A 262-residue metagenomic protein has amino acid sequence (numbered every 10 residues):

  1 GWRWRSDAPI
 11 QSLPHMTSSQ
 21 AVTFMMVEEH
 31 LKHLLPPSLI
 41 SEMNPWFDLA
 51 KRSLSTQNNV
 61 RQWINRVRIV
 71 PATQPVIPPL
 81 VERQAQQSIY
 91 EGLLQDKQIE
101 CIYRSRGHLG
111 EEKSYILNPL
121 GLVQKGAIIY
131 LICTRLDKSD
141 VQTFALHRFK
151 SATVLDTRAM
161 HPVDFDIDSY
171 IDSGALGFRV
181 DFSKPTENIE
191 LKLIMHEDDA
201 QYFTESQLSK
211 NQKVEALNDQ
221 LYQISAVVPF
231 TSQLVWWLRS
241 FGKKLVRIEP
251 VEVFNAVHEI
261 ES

Functional and structural regions predicted by a protein language model:
G1, Q98, I128, N218-S225: A generic structural signal for beta-strand entry/edge sites
G1-D7: Minor-groove-contacting beta-hairpin "wing" of winged helix-turn-helix DNA-binding domains
A8-M16, L221-V227: A ubiquitous short alpha-helical element
S12-R104: Bulky hydrophobic/aromatic content
M16, K138-V141, E249: Short alpha-helix boundary/capping segments
V27-E28, W46-A50, F149, L238-G242 (+1 more regions): Short amphipathic C-terminal alpha-helix that caps PH/PH-like domains
R68-K192: Core beta-strand-centered patch of the WYL/Sm-like small regulatory domain
D172-S262: Polybasic (Lys/Arg-rich)
